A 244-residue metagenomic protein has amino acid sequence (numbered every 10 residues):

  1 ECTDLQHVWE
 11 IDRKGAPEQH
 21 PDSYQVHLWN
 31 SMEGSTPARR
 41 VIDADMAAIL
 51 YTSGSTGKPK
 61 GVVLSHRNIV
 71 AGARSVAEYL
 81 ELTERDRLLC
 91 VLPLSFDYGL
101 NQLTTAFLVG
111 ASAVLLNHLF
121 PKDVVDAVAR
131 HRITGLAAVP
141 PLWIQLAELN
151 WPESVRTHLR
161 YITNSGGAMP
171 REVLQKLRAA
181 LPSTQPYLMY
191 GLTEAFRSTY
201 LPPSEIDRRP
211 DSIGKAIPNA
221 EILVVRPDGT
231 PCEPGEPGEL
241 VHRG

Functional and structural regions predicted by a protein language model:
E1, W9, K60-V63, C90 (+2 more regions): Short beta-strand->loop structural element characteristic of the AMP-binding/adenylate-forming
C2-D43: ANL superfamily adenylate-forming
M32-Y51, K58, E81-R87: Conserved pre-ATP/AMP-binding loop-to-beta segment of ANL
M46, T52-S55, L88, L94 (+6 more regions): Conserved S/T- and glycine-rich ATP-binding loop of Class I adenylate-forming
V70-R87, L94-G135, L149: Conserved AMP-binding/adenylation subdomain of ANL enzymes
I133-A138, A147-R209, P218-E221, P231: Gly/Ser/Thr-rich phosphate-binding loop
L223-R243: Conserved beta-loop-beta connector loops within the AMP-binding
